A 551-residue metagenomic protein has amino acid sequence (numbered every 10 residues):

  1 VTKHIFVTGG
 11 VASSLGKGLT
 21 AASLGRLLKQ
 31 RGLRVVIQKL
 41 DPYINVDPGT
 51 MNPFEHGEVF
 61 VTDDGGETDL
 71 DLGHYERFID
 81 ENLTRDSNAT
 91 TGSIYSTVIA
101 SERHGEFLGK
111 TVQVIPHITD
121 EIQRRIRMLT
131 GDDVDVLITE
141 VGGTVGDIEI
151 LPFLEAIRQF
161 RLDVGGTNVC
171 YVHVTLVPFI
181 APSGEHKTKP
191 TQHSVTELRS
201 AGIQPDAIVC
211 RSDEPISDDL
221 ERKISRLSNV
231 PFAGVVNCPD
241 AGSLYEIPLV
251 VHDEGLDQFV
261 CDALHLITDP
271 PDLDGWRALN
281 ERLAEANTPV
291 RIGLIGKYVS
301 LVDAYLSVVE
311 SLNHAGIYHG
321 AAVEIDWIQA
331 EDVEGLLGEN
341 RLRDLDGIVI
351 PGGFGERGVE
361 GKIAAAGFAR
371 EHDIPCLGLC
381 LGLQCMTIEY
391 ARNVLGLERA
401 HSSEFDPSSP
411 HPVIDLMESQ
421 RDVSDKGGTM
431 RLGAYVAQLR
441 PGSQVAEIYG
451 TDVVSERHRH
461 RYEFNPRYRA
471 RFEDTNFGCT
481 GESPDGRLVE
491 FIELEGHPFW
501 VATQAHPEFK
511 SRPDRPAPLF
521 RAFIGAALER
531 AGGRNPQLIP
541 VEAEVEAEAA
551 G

Functional and structural regions predicted by a protein language model:
V1-E324, A330-G347, F354-G355, K362-F368 (+3 more regions): Flexible phosphate-sensing "switch/lid" loops adjacent to ATP/NTP-binding sites across phosphate-transfer
G9, K39, S212, P239 (+12 more regions): Active-site proximal loops enriched in glycine and acidic residues that flank catalytic Cys/His/Asp and coordinate
G18, A22-R26, Q30, R341-V436 (+4 more regions): Cysteine-nucleophile active-site neighborhood
E55-D64, A241-Y245, I350, E371-L377 (+3 more regions): Short beta-alpha connecting loops at secondary-structure transitions that line or flank enzyme active sites
L108-T119, Y298, G352-V359, M430 (+3 more regions): Short acidic-aromatic active-site loops that bind/stabilize oxyanions
T175, D213-I216, P239-S243, W276-R282 (+6 more regions): A glycine-rich phosphate-binding loop feature that marks nucleotide/adenosyl-phosphate handling sites
R282-A286, G338-N340, F405, K426-T429 (+2 more regions): Replace "in large, NTP-powered and nucleic-acid-processing enzymes" with "in large, NTP-powered factors and other
L432-V436, R440-G551: C-terminal and late-domain segments of enzyme folds
